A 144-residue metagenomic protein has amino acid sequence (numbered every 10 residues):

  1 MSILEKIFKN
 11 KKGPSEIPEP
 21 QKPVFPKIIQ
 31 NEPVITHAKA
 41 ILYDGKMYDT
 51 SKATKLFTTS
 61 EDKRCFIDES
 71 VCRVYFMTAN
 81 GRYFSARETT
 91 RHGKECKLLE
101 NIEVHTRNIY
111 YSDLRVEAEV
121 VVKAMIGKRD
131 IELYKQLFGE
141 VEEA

Functional and structural regions predicted by a protein language model:
S2, S15, Y48-D49: Poly-acidic low-complexity segments
S2-I3, P20, A38, L133: N-terminal functional modules and adjacent low-complexity/disordered segments of proteins
S2-K12, F25, L137-F138: Short, aromatic- and cysteine-enriched interfacial helices/patches that mediate contacts at lipid membranes
K12-E32: Acidic, proline-/serine-/threonine-rich low-complexity intrinsically disordered repeat tracts
F25-A144: Secondary-structure transition motif
